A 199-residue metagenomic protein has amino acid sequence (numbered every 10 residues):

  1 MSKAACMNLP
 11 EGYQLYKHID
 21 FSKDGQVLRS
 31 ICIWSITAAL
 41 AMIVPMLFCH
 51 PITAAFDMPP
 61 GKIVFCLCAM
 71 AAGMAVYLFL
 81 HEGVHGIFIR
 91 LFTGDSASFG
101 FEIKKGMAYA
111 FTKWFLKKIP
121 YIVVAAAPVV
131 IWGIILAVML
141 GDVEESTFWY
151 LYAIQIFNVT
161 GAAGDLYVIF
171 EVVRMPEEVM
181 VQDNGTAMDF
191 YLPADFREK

Functional and structural regions predicted by a protein language model:
M1-I52, M107-D195: Metalloprotease/metallohydrolase-associated module, dominated by Zn2+-dependent proteases
P51-P59: Membrane-interface helix termini and inter-helical loops of multi-pass transporters
M58-V64, G83, T112-K113, V143-T147: Short amphipathic alpha-helical segments, especially helix-boundary/capping motifs
K62-Y77, Y150-F157: Membrane-embedded alpha-helical segments that form the functional core of polytopic membrane enzymes, especially those
Y77-R90, P128: Active-site recognition of the HExxH zinc-binding catalytic motif
G86-G100, F170-V173: Membrane-water interface of transmembrane alpha-helices
T93-K113: Juxtamembrane inter-helical linkers in multi-pass membrane proteins
E198: Active-site hotspot residues in diverse enzymes, especially metal/ion-binding acidic/histidine motifs
